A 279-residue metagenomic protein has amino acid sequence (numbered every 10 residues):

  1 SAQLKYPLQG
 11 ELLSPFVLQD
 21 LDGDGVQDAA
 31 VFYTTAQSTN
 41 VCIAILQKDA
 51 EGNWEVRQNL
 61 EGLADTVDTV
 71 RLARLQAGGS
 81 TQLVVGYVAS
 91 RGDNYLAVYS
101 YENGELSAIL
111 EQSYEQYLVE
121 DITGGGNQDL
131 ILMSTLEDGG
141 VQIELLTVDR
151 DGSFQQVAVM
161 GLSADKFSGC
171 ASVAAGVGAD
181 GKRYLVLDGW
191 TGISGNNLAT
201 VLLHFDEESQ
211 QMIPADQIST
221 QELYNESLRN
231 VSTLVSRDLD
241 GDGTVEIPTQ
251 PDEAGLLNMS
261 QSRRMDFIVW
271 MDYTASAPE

Functional and structural regions predicted by a protein language model:
S1-E279: Beta-propeller-forming repeat regions
